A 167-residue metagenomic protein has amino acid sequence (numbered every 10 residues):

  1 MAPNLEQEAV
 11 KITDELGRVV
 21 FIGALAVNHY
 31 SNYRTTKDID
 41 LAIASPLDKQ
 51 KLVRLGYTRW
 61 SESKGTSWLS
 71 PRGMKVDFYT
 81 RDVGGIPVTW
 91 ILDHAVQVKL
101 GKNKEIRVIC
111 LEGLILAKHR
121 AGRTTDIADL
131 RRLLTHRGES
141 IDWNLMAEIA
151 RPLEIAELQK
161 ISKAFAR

Functional and structural regions predicted by a protein language model:
M1-R167: Compositionally biased terminal segments of proteins
